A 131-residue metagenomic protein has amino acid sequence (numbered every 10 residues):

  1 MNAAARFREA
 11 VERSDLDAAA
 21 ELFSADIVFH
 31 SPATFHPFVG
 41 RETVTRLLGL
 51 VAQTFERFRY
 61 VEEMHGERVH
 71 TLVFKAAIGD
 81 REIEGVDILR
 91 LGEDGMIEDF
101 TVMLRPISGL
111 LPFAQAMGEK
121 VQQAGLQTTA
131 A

Functional and structural regions predicted by a protein language model:
M1-A131: C-terminal and inter-domain tail/linker signature
